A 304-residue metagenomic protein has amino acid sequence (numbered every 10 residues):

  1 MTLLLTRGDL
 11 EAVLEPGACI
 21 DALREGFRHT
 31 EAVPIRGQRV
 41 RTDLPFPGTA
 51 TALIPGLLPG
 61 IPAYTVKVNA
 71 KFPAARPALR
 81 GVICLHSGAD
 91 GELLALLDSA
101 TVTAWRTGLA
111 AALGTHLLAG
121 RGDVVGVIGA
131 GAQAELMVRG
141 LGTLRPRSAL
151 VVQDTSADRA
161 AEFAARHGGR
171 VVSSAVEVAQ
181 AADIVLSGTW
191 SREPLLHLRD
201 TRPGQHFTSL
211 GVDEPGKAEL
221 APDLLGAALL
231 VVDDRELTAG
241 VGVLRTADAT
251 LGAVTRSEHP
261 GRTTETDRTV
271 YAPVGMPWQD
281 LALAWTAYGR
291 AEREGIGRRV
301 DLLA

Functional and structural regions predicted by a protein language model:
M1-T103, A112, L281, Y288 (+1 more regions): N-terminal ligand-binding/catalytic initiation module
L118-V124, P146, R202-P203: Short helix-loop-beta connector
G129-G131: Glycine-rich Rossmann-fold phosphate-binding loop(s) that bind the pyrophosphate of adenine dinucleotide cofactors
L144-H167: NAD(P)-binding Rossmann-fold cofactor-contacting core
G168-A182, L198: Short acidic low-complexity segments
I184, S191-H206: Rossmann-fold NAD(P) dinucleotide-binding segment
R202-Q205, S209-T263: Rossmann-fold NAD(P)-binding glycine/threonine-rich loop
T266-A304: C-terminal helix-to-coil terminal segments
